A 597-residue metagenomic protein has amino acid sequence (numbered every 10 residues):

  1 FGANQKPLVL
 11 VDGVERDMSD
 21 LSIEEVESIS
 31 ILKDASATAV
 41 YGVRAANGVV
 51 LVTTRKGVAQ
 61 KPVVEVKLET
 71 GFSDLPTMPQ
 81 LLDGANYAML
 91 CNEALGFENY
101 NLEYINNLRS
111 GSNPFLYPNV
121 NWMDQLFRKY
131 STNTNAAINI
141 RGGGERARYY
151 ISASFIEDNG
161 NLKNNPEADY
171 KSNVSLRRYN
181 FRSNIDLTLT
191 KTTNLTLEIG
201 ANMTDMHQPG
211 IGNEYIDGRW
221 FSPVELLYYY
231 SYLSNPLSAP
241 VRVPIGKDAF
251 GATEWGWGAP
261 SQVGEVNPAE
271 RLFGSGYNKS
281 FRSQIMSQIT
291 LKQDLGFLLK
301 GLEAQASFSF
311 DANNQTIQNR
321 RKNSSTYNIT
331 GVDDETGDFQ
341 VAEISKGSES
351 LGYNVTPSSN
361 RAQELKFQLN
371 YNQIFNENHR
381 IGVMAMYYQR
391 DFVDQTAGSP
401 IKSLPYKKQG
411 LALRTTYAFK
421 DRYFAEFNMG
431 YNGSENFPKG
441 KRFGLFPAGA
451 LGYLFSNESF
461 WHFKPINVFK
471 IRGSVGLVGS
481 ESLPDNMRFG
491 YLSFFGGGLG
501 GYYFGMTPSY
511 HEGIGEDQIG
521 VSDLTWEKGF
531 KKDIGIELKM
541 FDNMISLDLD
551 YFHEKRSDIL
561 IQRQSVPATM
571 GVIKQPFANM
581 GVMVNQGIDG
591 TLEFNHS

Functional and structural regions predicted by a protein language model:
F1-L8, V14-S19, S36-R282, K292 (+1 more regions): Membrane-proximal, glycine/serine-rich, low-complexity loop/turn segments characteristic of large bacterial
K6, Y130, T134, N184-T193 (+5 more regions): Extracellular/periplasmic, surface-exposed regions of secreted and cell-surface proteins
V11-V14, G515-D517: Short gly/ser/thr-rich secondary-structure transition/capping motifs
I23: Entry/capping segment at the start of metal-dependent catalytic domains with acidic active-site entry clusters
K33-D34, H553: Residues that line or immediately flank small-molecule/substrate-binding pockets and catalytic motifs
T326-Y327: Active-site-proximal polar cores
